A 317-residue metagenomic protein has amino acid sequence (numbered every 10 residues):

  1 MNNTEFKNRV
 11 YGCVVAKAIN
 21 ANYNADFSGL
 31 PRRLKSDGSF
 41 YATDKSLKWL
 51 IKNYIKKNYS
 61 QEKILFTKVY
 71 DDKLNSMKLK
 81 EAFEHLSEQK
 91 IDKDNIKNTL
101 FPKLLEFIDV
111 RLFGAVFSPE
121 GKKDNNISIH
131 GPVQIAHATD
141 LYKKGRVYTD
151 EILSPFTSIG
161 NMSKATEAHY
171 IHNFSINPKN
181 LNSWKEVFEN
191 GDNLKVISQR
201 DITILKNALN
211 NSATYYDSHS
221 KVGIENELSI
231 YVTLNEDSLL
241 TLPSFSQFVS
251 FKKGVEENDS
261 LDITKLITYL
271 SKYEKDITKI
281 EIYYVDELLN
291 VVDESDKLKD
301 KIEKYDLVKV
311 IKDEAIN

Functional and structural regions predicted by a protein language model:
M1-N317: RNA-binding basic/glycine-rich loop and surface signature characteristic of RAMP-family CRISPR effectors
